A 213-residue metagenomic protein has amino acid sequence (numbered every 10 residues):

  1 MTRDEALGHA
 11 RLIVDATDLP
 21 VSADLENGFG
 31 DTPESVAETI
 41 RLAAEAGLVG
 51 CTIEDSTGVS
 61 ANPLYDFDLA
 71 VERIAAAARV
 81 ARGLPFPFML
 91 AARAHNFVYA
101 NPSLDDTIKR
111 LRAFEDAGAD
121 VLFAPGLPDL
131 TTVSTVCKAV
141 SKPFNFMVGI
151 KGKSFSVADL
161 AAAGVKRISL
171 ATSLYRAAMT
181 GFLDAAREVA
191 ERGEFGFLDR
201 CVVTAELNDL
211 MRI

Functional and structural regions predicted by a protein language model:
M1-L170, A177-M179, L183-D184: Alpha/beta enzyme core
A171-I213: Extended, intrinsically disordered, low-complexity segments
